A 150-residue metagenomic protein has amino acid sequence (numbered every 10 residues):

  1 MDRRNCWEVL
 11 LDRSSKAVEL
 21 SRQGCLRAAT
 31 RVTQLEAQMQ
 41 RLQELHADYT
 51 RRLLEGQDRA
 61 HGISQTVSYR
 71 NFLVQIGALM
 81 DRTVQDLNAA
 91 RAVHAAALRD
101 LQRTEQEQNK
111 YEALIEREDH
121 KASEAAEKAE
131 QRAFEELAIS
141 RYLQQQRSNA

Functional and structural regions predicted by a protein language model:
M1-A150: Charge-rich amphipathic alpha-helical interaction elements
